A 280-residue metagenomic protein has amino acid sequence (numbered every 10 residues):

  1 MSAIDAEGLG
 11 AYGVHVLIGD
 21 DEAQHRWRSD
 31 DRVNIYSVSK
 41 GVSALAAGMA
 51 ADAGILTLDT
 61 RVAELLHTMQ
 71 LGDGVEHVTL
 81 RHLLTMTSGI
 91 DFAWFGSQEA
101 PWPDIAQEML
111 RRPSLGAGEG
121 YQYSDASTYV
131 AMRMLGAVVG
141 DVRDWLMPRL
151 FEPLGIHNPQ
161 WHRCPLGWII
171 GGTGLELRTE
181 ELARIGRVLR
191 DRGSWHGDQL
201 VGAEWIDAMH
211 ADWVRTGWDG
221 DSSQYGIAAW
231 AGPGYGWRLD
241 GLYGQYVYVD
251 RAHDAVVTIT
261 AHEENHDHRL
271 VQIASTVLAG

Functional and structural regions predicted by a protein language model:
M1-D30, L58, V247-Y248, D254-T258: A short, well-structured edge-of-sheet supersecondary motif
Y12-D21, A93-A117, G140-P159: Short, charged, amphipathic alpha-helices and their helix-cap/turn boundaries
I18, L239-G280: Structured C-terminal helix/loop/strand segments within mature extracytoplasmic catalytic/sensor domains
D20, N34-D59, L83, A131-L135 (+1 more regions): Active-site SXXK
A53-M86, I90, A137-L177: Active-site helix/loop module of the DD-peptidase/beta-lactamase fold, centered on the serine-lysine SxxK catalytic
Q70-F95, E108, R112-G120, S124-Y129 (+1 more regions): Conserved catalytic neighborhood of penicillin-recognizing serine enzymes
S127-M134, T173-S194, Q245-H262: Active-site-proximal alpha-helical segments within enzyme catalytic domains
N158-Q160, A203-V257: Active-site Gly/Thr loop motif
